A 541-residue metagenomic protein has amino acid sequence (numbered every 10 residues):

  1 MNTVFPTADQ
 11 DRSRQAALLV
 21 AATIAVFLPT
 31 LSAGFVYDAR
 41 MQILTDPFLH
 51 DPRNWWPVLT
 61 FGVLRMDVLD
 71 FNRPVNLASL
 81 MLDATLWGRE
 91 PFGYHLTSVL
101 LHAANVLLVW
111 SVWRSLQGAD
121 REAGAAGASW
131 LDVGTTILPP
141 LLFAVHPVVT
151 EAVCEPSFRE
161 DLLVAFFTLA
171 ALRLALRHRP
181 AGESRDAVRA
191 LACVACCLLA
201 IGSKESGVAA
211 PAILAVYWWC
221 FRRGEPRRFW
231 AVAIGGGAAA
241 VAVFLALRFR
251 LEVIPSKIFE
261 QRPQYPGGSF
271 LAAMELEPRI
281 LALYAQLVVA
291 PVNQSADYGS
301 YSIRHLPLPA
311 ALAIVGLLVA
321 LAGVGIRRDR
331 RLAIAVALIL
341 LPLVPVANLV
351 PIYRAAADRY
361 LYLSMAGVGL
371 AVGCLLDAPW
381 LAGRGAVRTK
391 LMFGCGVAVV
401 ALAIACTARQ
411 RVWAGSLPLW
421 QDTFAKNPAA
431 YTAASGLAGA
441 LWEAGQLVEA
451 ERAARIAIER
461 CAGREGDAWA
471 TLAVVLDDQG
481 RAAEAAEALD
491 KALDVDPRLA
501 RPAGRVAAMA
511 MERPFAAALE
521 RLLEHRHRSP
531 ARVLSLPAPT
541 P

Functional and structural regions predicted by a protein language model:
M1-R460, R464, T471, D478: Polytopic membrane enzymes that build or remodel cell-surface glycoconjugates and lipids
L417, E451, A483-A486, D490-L493 (+2 more regions): Conserved positions within tetratricopeptide repeat
Y431-T432, R464-D467, D494-V506: Boundary/linker segments of alpha-helical solenoid repeat arrays
A440, V475, V495, M509-E512: TPR/TPR-like alpha-solenoid repeats
A457-R460, A473, K491, L534 (+1 more regions): Compositionally biased non-globular segments, especially hydrophobic aliphatic-rich helices of signal peptides
V474-A500, E524-H527: TPR/TPR-like (Sel1-like) alpha-helical repeat modules
R498-P541: Terminal, low-structured helical/coil segments at or just beyond the last alpha-helical repeat
